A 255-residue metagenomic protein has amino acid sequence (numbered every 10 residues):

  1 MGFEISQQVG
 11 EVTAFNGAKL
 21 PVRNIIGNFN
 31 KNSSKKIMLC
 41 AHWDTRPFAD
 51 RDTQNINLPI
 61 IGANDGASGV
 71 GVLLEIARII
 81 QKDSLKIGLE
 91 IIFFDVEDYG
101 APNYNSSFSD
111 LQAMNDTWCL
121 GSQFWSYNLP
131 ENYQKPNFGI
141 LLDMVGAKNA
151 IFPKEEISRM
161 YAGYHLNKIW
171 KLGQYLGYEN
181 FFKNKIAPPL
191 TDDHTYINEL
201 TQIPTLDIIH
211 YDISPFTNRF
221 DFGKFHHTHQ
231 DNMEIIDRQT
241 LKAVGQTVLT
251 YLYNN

Functional and structural regions predicted by a protein language model:
M1-N30: A non-catalytic alpha/beta surface segment that caps or lines the substrate-entry region of metallo-dependent hydrolase
F3-S6, E75-L85, Y127-E131, K171-Q174 (+3 more regions): Sec-exported extracytoplasmic/periplasmic mature domains
S6-Q7, I26-N28, K36-C40, E90-F93 (+3 more regions): Structural recognition of the beta-strand scaffold that forms the well-ordered cores of secreted hydrolase catalytic
E11-A14, K31-S33, W43-P47, V96-G100 (+3 more regions): Solvent-exposed loop/turn segments at secondary-structure junctions within structured extracellular/periplasmic domains
A18-P21, N30-S33, D83-K86, E131-Q134 (+1 more regions): Extracellular/periplasmic catalytic domains that process cell-envelope and extracellular macromolecules
F48-P59: Glycine/charged-rich beta-loop-alpha catalytic/anionic-binding loops adjacent to active sites
L58-Y161, P189: Acidic/histidine-rich catalytic neighborhood of metal-dependent amide-processing enzymes
F138, V145-N255: Active-site-adjacent substrate-binding region of metalloamidase/peptidase-like peptide-processing proteins
